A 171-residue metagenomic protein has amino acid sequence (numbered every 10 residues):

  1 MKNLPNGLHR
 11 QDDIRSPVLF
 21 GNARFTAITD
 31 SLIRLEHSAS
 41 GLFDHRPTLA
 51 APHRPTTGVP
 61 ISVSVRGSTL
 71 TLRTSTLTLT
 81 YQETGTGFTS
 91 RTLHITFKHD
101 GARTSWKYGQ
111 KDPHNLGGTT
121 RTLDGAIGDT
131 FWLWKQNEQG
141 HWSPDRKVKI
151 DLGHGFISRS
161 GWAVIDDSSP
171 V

Functional and structural regions predicted by a protein language model:
N3, I28-S68: A low-complexity, Ser/Thr/Gly/Pro-enriched, surface-exposed linker/loop concept that marks segments flanking
P5, H9-R34, G41: N-terminal-proximal low-complexity accessory segments that begin disordered and transition into the first
P5-G7, P52-T56, K135-Q139: Short Pro/Gly-enriched beta-strand edge/turn motifs at strand-loop
Q11, V18-L19, T56, S62-V65 (+1 more regions): Short solvent-exposed loop/turn micro-motifs enriched in small/polar/acidic residues
I14-S16, A23, I61, S68-L70 (+1 more regions): Residue-level detector of beta-strand structural context in well-folded domains
R24-A27, L32-E36, A50, W132 (+2 more regions): Ordered hydrophobic segments in well-structured contexts
F25, I33-H37, L72-T80: Short, well-ordered beta-strand segments enriched in hydrophobic/aromatic residues
S64-V171: Catalytic and substrate-binding clefts that recognize carbohydrates or anionic sugar/phosphate headgroups
